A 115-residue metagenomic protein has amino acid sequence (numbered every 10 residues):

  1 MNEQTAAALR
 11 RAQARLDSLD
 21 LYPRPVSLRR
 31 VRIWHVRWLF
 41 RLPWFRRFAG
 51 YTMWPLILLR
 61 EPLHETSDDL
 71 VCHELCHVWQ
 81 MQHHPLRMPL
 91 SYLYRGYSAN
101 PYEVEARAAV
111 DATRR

Functional and structural regions predicted by a protein language model:
M1-T5, L9-S18, R24, C72 (+2 more regions): Anionic, Ser/Thr-rich low-complexity intrinsically disordered regions
M1-T52, L56, R107, A112-R115: Auxiliary, metal-adjacent structural segments of Zn-dependent hydrolase domains
F40-R46, M53, E65, D69 (+1 more regions): Post-HEXXH active-site segment of zinc metalloproteases
L56-C76: Polar-ligand-bearing catalytic/cofactor-coordination segments of membrane-embedded or membrane-tethered inner-membrane
